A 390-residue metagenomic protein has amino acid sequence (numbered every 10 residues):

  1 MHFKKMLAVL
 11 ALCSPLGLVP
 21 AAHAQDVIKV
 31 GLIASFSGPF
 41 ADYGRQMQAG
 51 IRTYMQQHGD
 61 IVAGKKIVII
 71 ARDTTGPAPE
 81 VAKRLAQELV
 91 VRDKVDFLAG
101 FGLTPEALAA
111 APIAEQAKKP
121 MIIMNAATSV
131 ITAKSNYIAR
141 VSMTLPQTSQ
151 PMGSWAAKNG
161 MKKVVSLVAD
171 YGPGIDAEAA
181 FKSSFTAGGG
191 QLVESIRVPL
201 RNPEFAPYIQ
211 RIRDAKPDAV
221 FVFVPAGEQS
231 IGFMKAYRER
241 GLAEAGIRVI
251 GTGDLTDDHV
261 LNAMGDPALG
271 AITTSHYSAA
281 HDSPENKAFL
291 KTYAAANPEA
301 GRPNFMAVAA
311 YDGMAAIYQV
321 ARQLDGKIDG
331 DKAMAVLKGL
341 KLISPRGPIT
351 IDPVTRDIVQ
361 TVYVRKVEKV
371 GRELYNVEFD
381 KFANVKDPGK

Functional and structural regions predicted by a protein language model:
A8-L12, L16: Hydrophobic helical h-region of N-terminal Sec-dependent signal peptides in bacterial secretory/periplasmic proteins
L18-A24: Sec/Tat signal peptide C-region and signal peptidase I cleavage site
V27, D42-M47, Q57, I61-T132 (+3 more regions): Beta-alpha junction/loop-to-helix N-cap segments that form part of ligand/metal-binding clefts
I28, K338-K390: Solvent-exposed, acidic/polar segments of extracytosolic/periplasmic ligand-binding ectodomains
G31-R52, H58, R72-E80, G102-P105 (+3 more regions): Extracytoplasmic "Venus flytrap"
T75, R84, T128-V130, Y137-R240 (+1 more regions): Extracellular/periplasmic Venus flytrap/periplasmic-binding protein
L89-G102, I122-M124, V165-V168, K216-A226 (+3 more regions): Periplasmic-binding protein-like
M234-Y311, R322-L324, I328, E368-G371 (+1 more regions): Extracellular/periplasmic periplasmic-binding protein-like sensory domains
